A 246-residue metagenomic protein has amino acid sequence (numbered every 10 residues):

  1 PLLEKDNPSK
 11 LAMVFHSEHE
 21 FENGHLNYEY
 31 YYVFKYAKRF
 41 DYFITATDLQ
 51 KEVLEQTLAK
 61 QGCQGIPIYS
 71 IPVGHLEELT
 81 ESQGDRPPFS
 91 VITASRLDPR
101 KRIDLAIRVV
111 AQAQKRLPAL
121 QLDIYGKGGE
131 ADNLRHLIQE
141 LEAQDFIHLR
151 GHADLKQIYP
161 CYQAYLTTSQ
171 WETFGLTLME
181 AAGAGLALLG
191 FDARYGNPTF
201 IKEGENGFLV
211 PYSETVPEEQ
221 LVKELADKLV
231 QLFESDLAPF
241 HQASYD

Functional and structural regions predicted by a protein language model:
E18-E20, L49-Q50, I68-T80, G129: Short beta-strand->alpha-helix junction loop in the catalytic core of nucleotide-activated group-transfer enzymes
Y31, K38-I66: A short, active-site helix/loop in glycosyltransferases that binds the activated sugar's phosphate group
F89, T93-K115, G129-R135: A conserved mid-protein helix/loop that constitutes part of the nucleotide-sugar donor-binding site
R135-H152: Nucleotide-activated donor-binding/catalytic signature segment of Leloir-type glycosyltransferases, i.e., the conserved
Q170: Aromatic "clamp/platform" in nucleotide-sugar-dependent glycosyltransferases that forms part of the donor/acceptor
A187-F191, I201: Short hydrophobic beta-strand element within catalytic cores of glycosyltransferases and related nucleotide-activated
P198-V230: Change "using UDP/GDP/dTDP sugars" to "using nucleotide sugars
A238-D246: A short, well-ordered alpha-helix in the C-terminal region of glycosyltransferases
